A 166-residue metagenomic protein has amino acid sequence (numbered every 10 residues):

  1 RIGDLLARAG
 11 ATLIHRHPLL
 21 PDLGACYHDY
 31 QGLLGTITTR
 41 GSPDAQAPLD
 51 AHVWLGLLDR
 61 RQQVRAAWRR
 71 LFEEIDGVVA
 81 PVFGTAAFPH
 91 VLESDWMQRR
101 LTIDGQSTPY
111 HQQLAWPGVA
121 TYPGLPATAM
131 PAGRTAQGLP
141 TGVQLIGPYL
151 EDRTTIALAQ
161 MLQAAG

Functional and structural regions predicted by a protein language model:
I2-T12, P109-H111, W116, T121-G166: Structural helix-boundary/capping segments
T12-I14, P21-E74, V82-S94, P131-Q137: Short helix-loop capping/hinge segments that flank enzyme active sites or metal/cofactor-binding pockets
G32-L33, M97-Q98, L158-M161: Short, charged/polar low-complexity linear motifs in solvent-exposed/disordered segments
H52-V53, R100-I103, Q144: A short, structure-level motif marking secondary-structure boundaries and short turns
W54, Q106, D152: Flexible, glycine- and charge-enriched loops at secondary-structure boundaries
L58, G105-Q106, P148: A generic secondary-structure micro-motif detector that highlights 1-2 residue hydrophobic/ambivalent hotspots embedded
F88-Q113: Short, surface-exposed loop/helix-turn segments at secondary-structure junctions that function as lids/hinges flanking
